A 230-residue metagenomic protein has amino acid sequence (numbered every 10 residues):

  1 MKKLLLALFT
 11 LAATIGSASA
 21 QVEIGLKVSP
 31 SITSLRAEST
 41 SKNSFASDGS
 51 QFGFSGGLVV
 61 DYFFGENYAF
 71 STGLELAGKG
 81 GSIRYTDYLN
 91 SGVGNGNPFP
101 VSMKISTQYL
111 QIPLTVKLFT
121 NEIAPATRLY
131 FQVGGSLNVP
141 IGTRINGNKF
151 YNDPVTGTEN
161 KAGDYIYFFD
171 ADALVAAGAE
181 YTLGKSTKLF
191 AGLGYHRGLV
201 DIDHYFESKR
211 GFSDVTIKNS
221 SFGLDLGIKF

Functional and structural regions predicted by a protein language model:
M1-K27, L226-F230: Bacterial Sec-dependent N-terminal signal peptides
S19-Q21, E66-N67, N121-R128, L183-K188: Short loop/turn motifs that connect adjacent beta-strands in outer-membrane beta-barrel proteins
A20-V59, K229: Short glycine/proline- and aromatic-enriched beta-strand/turn motifs that initiate or cap beta-hairpins
L26-P30, F54-Y62, E66, L74-L76 (+5 more regions): Residues on the lipid-exposed face of transmembrane beta-strands in outer-membrane beta-barrel proteins
S34-Q51, K79-L110, V139-D170, D201-G223: Extracellular/periplasm-exposed beta-strand and loop segments of Gram-negative cell-envelope proteins, dominated by
G94-G135: Hydrophobic, well-structured mid-protein blocks that either form specific transmembrane helices
D170-V175, A179-F230: Predominantly the C-terminal beta-signal and adjacent terminal strand-loop region of outer-membrane beta-barrel
